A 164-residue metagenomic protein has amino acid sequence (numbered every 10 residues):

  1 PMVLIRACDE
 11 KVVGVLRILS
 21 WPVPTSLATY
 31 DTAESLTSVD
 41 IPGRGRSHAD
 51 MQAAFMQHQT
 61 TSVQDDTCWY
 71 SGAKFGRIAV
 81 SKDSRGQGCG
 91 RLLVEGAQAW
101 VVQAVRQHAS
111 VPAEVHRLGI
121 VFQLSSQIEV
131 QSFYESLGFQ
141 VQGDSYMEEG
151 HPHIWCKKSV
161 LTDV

Functional and structural regions predicted by a protein language model:
P1-I5, V15, R77, Q123 (+1 more regions): Short hydrophobic/aromatic beta-strand element in the GNAT-like acyltransferase core that lines or flanks the acyl-donor
V3, E10-W21, T29, R46 (+2 more regions): Conserved beta-strand in the GNAT
W21-V23, D83, E129-Q131, L161: Short coil/turn motifs at secondary-structure junctions
L27-C68, Q103-P112, L161-V164: Eukaryotic N-terminal low-complexity, Ser/Thr- and Lys/Arg-rich leader segments that predominantly function as
V80, G86-V102: Conserved acetyl-CoA-binding loop-helix of GNAT-fold acetyltransferases
D83-G86, A104-P112, Q131-S136: Acidic/histidine-enriched, beta-strand-rich ligand/metal-binding domains
V94, V101-Q127: Conserved GNAT acetyl-CoA-binding A-motif
V121-S125, E135, Q140-K158: Conserved catalytic-core motifs of GNAT/GCN5-like acyltransferases
